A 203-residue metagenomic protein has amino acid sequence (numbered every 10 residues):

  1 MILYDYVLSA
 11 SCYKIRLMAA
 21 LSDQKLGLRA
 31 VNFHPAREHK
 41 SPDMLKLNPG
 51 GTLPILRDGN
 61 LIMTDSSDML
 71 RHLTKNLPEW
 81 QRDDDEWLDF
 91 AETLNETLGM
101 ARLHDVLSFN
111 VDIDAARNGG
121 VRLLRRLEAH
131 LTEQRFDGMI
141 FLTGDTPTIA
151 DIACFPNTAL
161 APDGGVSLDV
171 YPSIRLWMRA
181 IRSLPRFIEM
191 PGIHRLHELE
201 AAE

Functional and structural regions predicted by a protein language model:
M1-N118: GST-like domain detector, emphasizing the conserved glutathione-binding G-site in the N-terminal thioredoxin-like
F33-H34, R175, R195-L196: Conserved beta-strand edge residues that scaffold enzyme active sites
R37-H39, A180, E200-A201: Short Asp/Glu-rich motifs
D68, S173, R186: Residue-level recognition of oxygen-bearing side chains
T74, N157-T158, P191: Active-site-flanking alpha-helical
A91-S183: GST-like fold's C-terminal all-alpha helical module
A180-G192: Charged phosphate-binding loop/patch that engages nucleotide di/tri-phosphates or the phosphate backbone of nucleic
M190-E203: Terminal-tail/helix-coil boundary detector
